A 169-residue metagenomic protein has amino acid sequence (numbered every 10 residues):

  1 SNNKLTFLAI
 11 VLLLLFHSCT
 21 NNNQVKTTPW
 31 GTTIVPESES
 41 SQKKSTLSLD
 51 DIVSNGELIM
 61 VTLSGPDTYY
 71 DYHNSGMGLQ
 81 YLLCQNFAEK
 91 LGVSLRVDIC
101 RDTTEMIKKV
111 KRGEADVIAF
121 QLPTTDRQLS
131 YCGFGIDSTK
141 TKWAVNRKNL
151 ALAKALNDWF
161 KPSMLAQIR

Functional and structural regions predicted by a protein language model:
N2-D98, S130, R147-K154, D158-R169: N-terminal hydrophobic or amphipathic helices and topogenic motifs
T32, P66, E114-V117, F134-I136: Intrinsically disordered, low-complexity regions
L58, V93-S94, K111-F120: Alpha-to-beta junction loops
L63-P66, D102-T103, G113-A115, L122-T125 (+1 more regions): Solvent-exposed coil/turn segments that connect beta secondary-structure elements in extracytoplasmic/periplasmic
Y70, M106-K108, R127-L129: Extracytoplasmic/secreted cell-surface and envelope-processing proteins
K90, I99-D116: Short helices/loops that flank or line small-molecule/ion binding pockets
R112, T125-N146: Ligand-binding "clamshell"
